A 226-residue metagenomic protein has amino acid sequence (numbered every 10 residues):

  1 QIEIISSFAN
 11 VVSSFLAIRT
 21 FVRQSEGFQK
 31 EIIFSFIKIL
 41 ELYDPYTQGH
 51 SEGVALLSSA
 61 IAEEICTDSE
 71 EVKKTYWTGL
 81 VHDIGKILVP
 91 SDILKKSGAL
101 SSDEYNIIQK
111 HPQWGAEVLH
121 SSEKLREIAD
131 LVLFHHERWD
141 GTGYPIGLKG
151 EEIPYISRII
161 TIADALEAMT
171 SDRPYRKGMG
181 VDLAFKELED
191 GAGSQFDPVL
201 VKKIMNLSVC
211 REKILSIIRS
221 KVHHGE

Functional and structural regions predicted by a protein language model:
Q1-A17, K73, Y155: Amphipathic alpha-helical "output/dimerization" segments
Q1-S6, R19, L100-S101, R176-G178: Regulatory loop-to-helix N-cap segments in sensory/regulatory domains that couple ligand/signal detection
E3, L16-K30: Short alpha-helical interdomain "coupling" segment at the junction between an upstream regulatory sensor module
S7, E31-I32: PAS-family sensory modules
F34-I37, E41-E226: Metal-dependent catalytic cores of enzymes that make or break cyclic nucleotides and related phosphoester linkages
